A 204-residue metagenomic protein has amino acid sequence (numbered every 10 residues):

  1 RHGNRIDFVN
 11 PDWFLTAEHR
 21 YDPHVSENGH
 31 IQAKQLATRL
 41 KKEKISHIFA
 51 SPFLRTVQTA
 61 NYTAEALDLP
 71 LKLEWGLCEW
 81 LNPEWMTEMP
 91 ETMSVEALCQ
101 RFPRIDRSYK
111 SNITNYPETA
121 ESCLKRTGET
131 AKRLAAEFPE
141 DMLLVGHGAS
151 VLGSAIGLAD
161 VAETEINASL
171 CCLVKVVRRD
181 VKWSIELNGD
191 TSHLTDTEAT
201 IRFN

Functional and structural regions predicted by a protein language model:
G3, G148-A149: Active-site metal-binding loops of divalent metal-dependent hydrolases
G3-L73: Active-site-proximal alpha-helix that buttresses catalytic centers in soluble enzyme cores
F8-T16, E88-F102: Short, flexible, mixed-charge acidic loops at enzyme active sites
H19, L98-S122: Short glycine/proline- and acidic residue-enriched helix-loop micro-motifs that form flexible lids or anion-recognition
K42-K44, L134-E140: Glycine-rich phosphate-binding loop signature in dinucleotide/nucleotide-binding domains
A50-S51, K125, V145-G146: Short beta-strand scaffold positions
K72, E79-S94, E140, A155-N204: Acidic, low-complexity terminal tails and accessory targeting/binding regions of phosphate-metabolizing enzymes
F138-G148: Generic beta-sheet signal
